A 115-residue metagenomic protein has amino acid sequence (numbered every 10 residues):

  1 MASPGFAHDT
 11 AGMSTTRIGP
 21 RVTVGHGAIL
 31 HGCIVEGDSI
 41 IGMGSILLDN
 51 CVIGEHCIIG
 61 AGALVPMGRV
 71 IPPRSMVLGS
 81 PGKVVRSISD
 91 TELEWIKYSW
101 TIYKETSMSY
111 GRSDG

Functional and structural regions predicted by a protein language model:
M1-L78, G82-V84: Structural signal for interior beta-strand "rungs" in well-ordered beta-sheet cores of soluble enzyme domains
R69-S75, S80-G115: Terminal amphipathic alpha-helical/low-complexity segments used for targeting or macromolecular assembly
